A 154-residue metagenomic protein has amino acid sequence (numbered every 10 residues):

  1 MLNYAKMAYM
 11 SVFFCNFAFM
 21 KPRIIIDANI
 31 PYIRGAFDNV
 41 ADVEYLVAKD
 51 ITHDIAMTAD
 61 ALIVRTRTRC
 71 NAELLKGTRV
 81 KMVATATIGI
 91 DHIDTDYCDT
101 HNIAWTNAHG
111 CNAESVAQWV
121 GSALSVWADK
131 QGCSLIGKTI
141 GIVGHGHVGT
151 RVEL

Functional and structural regions predicted by a protein language model:
N3-Y9, N16: Short, positively charged and aromatic/hydrophobic N-terminal segments
F13-A59, V152: N-terminal glycine-/charge-rich "phosphate-binding" loop or analogous flexible N-terminal tail
K21, V80, I136-T139: Phosphate-coordination loops involved in phosphoryl transfer and adenosine-cofactor binding
I24-I25, A61, T85-A86, G141-G146: Residue-level marker of alpha-helix boundaries and capping positions
A28-P31, A48-D50, R65-C70, I88-I90 (+1 more regions): Short beta->alpha connector loops
I33-R34, N71-A72, I93, T150-R151: Glycine/Thr-rich phosphate-binding loops of Rossmann-like dinucleotide-binding domains
D60-C133: Phosphate/diphosphate ligand-binding glycine-rich loop within oxidoreductases
G132-L154: Rossmann-like dinucleotide/phosphate-binding beta-alpha-beta segment
